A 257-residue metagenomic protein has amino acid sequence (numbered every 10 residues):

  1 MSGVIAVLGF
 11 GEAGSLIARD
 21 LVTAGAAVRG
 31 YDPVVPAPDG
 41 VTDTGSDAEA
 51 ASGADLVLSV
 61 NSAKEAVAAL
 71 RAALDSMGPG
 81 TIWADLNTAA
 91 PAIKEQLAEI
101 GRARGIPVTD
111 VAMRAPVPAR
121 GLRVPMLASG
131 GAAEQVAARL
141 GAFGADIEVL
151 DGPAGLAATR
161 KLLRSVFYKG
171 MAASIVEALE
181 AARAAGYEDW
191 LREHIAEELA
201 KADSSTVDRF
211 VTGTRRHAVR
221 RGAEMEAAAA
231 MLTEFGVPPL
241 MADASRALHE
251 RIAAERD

Functional and structural regions predicted by a protein language model:
M1-S52: NAD(P)+-binding Rossmann beta1-loop-alpha1 motif at the extreme N-terminus of oxidoreductases
G3, T81, V124: Nucleotide donor/acceptor-binding cores
L8, Y31, S59-V60, V111: The conserved SAM/SAH-binding core of class I Rossmann-like methyltransferase domains, concentrating on the hydrophobic
V28, D43, P107-V108, I147 (+1 more regions): Hydrophobic beta-strand scaffold residues
D47-P107: Rossmann-fold NAD(P) dinucleotide-binding segment
A66, A89-K169: Rossmann-fold dinucleotide-binding core
T159-A244, L248-R256: Helical "substrate-binding/catalytic lid" subdomain of Rossmann-like NAD(P)-dependent dehydrogenases/reductases
